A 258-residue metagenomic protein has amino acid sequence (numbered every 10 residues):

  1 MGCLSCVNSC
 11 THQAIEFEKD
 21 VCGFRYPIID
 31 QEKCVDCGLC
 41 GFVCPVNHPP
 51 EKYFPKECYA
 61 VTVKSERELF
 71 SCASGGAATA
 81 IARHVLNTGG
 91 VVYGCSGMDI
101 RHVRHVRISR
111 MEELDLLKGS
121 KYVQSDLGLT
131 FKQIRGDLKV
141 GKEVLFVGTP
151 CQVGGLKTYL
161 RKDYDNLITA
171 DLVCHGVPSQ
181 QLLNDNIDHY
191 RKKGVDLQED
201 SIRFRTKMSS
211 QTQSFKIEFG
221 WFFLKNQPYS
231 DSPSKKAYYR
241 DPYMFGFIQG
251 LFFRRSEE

Functional and structural regions predicted by a protein language model:
M1, S5-I28, L39-P55: Iron-sulfur cluster-binding cysteine motifs and their immediate structural context in ferredoxin-like electron-transfer
E32-K33: Short, charged amphipathic alpha-helical surface segments
E51-E257: Iron-sulfur-associated redox domains of electron-transfer enzymes in respiratory and anaerobic energy metabolism
